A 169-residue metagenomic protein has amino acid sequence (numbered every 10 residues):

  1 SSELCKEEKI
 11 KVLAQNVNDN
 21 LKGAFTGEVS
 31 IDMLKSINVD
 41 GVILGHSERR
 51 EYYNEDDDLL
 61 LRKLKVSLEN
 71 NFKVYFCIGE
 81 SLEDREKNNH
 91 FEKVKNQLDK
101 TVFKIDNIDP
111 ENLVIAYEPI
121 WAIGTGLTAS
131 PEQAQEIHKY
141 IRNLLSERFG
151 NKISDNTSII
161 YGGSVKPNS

Functional and structural regions predicted by a protein language model:
S1-A116, I120-S169: Active-site loop-to-helix "anion-binding N-cap" substructures in soluble metabolic enzymes
